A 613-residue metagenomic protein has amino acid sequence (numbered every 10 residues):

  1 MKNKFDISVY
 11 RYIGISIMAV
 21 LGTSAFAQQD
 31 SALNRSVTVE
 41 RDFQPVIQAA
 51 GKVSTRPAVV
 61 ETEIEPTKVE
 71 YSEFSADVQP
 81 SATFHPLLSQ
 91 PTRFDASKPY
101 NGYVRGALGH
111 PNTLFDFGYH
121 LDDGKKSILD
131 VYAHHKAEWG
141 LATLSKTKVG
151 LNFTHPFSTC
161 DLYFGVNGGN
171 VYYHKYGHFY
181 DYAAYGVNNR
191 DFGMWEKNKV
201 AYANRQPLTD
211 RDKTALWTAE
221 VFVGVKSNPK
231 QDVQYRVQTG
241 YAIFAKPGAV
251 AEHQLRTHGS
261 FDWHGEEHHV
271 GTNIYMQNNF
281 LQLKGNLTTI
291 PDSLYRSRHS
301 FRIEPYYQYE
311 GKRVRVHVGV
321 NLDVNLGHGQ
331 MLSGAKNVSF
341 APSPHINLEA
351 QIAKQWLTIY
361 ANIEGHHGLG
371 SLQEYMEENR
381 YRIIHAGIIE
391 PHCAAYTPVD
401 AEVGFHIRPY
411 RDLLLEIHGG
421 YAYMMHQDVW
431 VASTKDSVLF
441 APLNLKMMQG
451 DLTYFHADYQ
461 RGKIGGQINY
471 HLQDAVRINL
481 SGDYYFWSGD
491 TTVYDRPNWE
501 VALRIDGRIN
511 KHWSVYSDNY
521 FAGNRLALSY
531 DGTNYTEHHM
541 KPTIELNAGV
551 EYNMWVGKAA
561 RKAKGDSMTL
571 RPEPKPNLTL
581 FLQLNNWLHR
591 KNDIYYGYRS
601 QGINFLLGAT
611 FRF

Functional and structural regions predicted by a protein language model:
F26-F94: N-terminal periplasmic/intermembrane-space "pro-region" immediately following the signal or transit peptide
F84-P86, F94-V149: Outer-membrane beta-barrel translocator/receptor signature
A96-K98, G109-P111, L141-S145, T209-W217 (+9 more regions): Short sequence motifs at beta-strands and strand-loop junctions characteristic of Gram-negative outer-membrane
Y100, T113-F117, T147-L151, A215-V223 (+8 more regions): Hydrophobic, lipid-facing positions within transmembrane beta-strands of outer-membrane proteins
V104-R105, R315, G319-F613: Exposed, low-structure sequence patches enriched in small/polar residues
H120-E138, G271-N279, K284, L294-Q330 (+1 more regions): Surface-exposed extracellular loop regions of Gram-negative outer-membrane beta-barrel proteins
E138-G150, G165-Q254: Flexible loop and strand-edge segments within Gram-negative outer membrane beta-barrel domains
Q206-G224, Q238-K312: Outer-membrane beta-barrel transmembrane domain signature of Gram-negative proteins, especially the mid-to-C-terminal
